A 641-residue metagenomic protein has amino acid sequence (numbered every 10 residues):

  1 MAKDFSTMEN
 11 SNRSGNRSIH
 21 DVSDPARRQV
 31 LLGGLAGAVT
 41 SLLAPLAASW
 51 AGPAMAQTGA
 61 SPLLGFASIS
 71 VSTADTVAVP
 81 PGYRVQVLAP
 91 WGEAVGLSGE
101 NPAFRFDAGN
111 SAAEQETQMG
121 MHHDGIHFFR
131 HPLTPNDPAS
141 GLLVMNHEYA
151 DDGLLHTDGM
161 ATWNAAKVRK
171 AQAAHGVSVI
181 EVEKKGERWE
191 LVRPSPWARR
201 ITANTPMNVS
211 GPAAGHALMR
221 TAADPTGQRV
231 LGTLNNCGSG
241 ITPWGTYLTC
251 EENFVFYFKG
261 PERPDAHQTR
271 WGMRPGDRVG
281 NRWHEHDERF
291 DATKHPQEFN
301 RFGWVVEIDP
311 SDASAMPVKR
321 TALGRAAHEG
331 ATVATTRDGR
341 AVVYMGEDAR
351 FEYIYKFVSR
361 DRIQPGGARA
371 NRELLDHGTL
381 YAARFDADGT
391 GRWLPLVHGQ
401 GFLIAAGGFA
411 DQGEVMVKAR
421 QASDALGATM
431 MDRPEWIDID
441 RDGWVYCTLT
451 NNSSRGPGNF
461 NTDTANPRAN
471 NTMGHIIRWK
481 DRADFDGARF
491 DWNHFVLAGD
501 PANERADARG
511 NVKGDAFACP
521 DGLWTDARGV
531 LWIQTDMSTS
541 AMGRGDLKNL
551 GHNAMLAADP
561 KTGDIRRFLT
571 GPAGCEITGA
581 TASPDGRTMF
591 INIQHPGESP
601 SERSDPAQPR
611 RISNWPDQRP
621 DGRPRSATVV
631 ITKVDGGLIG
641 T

Functional and structural regions predicted by a protein language model:
M1-A26: N-terminal secretory signal peptides
V22-S23, Q29-M55: N-terminal export signals
T76-P90, E100-E114, E187-G227, I308-R325 (+3 more regions): Blade-edge beta-strand/turn elements of extracellular beta-propeller and related beta-sheet repeat scaffolds
A113-F128, P225-G238, A425-W436, R509-W524 (+1 more regions): Signature of short aromatic-glycine-proline-rich micro-motifs recurring in repeat-based ectodomains
E148-A171, V255-P296, S359-R362, N451-N471 (+2 more regions): Short, conserved, GDST-rich strand-edge loop motifs in beta-rich repeat architectures
A165-A171, H175, R188-R200, E352-A422 (+7 more regions): Beta-propeller fold recognition
V182-W189, D309-A313, F357-G367, W479-G487 (+1 more regions): Short loop/turn segments immediately following beta-strands, especially the blade-tip and inter-blade linker loops
N511-P560: Loop/turn-rich, solvent-exposed surfaces of beta-rich toroidal or solenoidal domains
